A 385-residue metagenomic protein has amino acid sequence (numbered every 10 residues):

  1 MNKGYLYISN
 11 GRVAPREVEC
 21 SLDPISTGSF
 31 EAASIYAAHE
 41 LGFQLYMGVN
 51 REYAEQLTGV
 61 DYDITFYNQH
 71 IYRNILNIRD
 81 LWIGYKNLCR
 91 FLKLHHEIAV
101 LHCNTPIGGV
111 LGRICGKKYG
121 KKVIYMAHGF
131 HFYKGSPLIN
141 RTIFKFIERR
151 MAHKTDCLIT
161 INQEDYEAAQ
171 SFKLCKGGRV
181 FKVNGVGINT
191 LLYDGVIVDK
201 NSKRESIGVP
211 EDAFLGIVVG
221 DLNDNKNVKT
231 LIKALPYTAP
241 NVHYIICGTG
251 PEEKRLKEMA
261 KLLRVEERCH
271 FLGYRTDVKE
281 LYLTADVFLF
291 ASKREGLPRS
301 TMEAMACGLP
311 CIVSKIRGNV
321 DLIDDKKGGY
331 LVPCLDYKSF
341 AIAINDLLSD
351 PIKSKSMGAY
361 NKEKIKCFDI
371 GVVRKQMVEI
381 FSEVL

Functional and structural regions predicted by a protein language model:
Y7-P15, S21-D80, E164-A168, K173 (+1 more regions): N-terminal strand-loop element at the rim of the active site of nucleotide-sugar-dependent glycosyltransferases
G28-A33, F214-Y237, P251-E258, M302 (+1 more regions): A conserved mid-protein helix/loop that constitutes part of the nucleotide-sugar donor-binding site
Y67-N68, R149, H153-V198: Donor nucleotide-sugar binding/catalytic pocket of nucleotide-sugar-dependent glycosyltransferases
C103-G109, A127: Short His-centered aromatic/hydrophobic patch
S202-E205, S339, D346, K353-C367 (+1 more regions): A short, well-ordered alpha-helix in the C-terminal region of glycosyltransferases
Y274, K293: Aromatic "clamp/platform" in nucleotide-sugar-dependent glycosyltransferases that forms part of the donor/acceptor
P310-V313, I323: Short hydrophobic beta-strand element within catalytic cores of glycosyltransferases and related nucleotide-activated
D325-K326, Y330-Y337, D346-P351: Conserved acidic donor-binding segment of nucleotide-sugar-dependent glycosyltransferases
